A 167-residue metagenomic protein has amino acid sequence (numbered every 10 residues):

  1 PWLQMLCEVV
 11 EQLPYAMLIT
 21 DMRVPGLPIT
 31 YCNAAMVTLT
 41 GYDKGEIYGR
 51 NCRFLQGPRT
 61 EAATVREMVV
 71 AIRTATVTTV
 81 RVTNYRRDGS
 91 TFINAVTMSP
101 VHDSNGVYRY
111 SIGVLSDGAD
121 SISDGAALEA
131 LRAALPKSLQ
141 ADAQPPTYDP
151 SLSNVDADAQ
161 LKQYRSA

Functional and structural regions predicted by a protein language model:
P1-L39, K44-A167: Intrinsically disordered, low-complexity regulatory regions flanking sensor or DNA-binding modules
